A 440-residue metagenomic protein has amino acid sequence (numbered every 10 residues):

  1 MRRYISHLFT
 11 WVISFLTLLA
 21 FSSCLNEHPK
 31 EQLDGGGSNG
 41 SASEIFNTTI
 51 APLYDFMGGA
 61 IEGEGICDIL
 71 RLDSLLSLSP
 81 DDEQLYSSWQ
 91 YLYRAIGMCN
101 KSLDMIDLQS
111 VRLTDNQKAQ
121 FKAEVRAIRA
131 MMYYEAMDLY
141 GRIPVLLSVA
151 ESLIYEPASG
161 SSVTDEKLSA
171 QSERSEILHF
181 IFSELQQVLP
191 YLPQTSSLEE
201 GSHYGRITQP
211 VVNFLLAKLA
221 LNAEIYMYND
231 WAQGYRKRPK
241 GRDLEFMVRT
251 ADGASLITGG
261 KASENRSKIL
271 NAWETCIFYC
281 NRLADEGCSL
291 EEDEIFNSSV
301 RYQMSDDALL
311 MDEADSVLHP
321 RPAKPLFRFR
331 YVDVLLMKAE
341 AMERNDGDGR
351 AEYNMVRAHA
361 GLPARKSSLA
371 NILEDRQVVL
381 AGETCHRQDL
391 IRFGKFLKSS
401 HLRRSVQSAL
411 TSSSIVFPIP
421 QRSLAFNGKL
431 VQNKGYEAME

Functional and structural regions predicted by a protein language model:
M1-L33: Bacterial Sec-dependent N-terminal signal peptides
C24-G65, S77, E83, D293-V300 (+2 more regions): Membrane-proximal, proline-rich intrinsically disordered regions
G36, G63-I66, S148-E151, Y155-E156 (+5 more regions): Short, surface-exposed recognition loops and adjoining beta-strand edges that mediate ligand/DNA contacts, enriched
S43, N47, D73-Y140, S161-Y204 (+4 more regions): Conserved, well-structured interaction surfaces
M98, I177, E184, A232 (+3 more regions): Alpha-helical solenoid repeat scaffolds, predominantly canonical TPR units
M137-L139, P144, S196, L219-W231 (+1 more regions): Short coil/turn linking the two alpha-helices of tandem helical-hairpin repeats
E286, E294-R330, M439: Flexible, polar/acidic helix-loop-strand segments at domain edges
